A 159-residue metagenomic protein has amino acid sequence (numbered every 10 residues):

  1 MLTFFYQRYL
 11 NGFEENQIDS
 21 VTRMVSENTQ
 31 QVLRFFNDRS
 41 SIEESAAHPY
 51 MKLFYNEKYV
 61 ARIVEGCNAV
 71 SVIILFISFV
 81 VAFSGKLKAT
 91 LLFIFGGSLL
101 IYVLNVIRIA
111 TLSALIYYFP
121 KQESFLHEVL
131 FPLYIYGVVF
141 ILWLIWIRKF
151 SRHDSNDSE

Functional and structural regions predicted by a protein language model:
M1-E159: Hydrophobic N-terminal alpha-helices or hydrophobic patches in metabolic proteins across all domains of life
